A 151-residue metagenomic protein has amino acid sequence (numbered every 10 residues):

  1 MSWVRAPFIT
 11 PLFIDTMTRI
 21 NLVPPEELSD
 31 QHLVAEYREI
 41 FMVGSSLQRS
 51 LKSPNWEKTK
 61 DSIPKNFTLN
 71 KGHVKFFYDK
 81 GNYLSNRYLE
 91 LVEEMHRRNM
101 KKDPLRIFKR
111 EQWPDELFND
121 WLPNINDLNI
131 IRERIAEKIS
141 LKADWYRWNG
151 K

Functional and structural regions predicted by a protein language model:
S2-V4: Short, positively charged low-complexity motifs
M17-K151: Extended, charge-rich alpha-helical interface modules
